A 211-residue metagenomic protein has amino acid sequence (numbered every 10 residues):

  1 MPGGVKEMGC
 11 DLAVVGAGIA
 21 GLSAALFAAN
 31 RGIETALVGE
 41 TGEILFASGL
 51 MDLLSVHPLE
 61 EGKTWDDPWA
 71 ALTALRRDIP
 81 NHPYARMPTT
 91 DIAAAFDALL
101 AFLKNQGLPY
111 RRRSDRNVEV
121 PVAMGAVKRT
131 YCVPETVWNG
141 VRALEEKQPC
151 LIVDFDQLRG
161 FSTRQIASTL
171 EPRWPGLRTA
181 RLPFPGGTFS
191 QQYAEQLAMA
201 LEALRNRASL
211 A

Functional and structural regions predicted by a protein language model:
M1-L12, N30, E43, P58-E60: Extreme N-terminal leader/targeting segments of oxidoreductases
G9-C10, R31-E34, E146-P149, L177: Short coil/turn connectors at secondary-structure junctions
C10-L37: N-terminal Rossmann-like FAD-binding beta1-loop-alpha1 element of flavoenzymes
G39-P80, T188-A200: Conserved N-terminal glycine-rich FAD pyrophosphate-binding loop of Rossmann-like flavoproteins
T41-I44, R129-A211: Predominantly flavin-linked oxidoreductase catalytic cores and closely associated redox partners
V56, L75-D78, A95-Q106, T169 (+1 more regions): Change "in soluble alpha/beta enzymes" to "in soluble alpha/beta proteins
I79-D91, F155-R164: Short beta-strand to alpha-helix junction loop
H82-L151: Feature captures the FAD/FMN-dependent oxidoreductase FAD-binding
